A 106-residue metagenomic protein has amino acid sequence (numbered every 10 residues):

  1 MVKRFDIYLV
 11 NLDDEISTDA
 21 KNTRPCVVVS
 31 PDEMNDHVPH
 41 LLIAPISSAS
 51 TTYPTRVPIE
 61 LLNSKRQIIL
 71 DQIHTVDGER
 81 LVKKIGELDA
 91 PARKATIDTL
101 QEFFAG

Functional and structural regions predicted by a protein language model:
M1-G106: Conserved functional hotspots at enzyme active or ligand-binding sites that engage polyanionic ligands
